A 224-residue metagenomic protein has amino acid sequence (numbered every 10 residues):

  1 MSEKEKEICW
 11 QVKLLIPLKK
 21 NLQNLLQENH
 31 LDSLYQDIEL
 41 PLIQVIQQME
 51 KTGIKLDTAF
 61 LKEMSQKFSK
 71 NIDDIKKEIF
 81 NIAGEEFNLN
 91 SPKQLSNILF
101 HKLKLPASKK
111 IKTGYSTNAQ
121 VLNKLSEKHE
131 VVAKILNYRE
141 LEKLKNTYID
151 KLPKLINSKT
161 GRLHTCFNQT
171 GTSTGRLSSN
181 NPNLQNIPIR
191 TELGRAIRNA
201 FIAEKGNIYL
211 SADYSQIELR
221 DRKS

Functional and structural regions predicted by a protein language model:
M1-A196, I202, G206-I208, S215-E218: Conserved "right-hand" nucleotidyltransferase catalytic core of DNA-directed polymerases
K223-S224: Conserved small/polar residues in nucleotide/adenosyl-binding loops
